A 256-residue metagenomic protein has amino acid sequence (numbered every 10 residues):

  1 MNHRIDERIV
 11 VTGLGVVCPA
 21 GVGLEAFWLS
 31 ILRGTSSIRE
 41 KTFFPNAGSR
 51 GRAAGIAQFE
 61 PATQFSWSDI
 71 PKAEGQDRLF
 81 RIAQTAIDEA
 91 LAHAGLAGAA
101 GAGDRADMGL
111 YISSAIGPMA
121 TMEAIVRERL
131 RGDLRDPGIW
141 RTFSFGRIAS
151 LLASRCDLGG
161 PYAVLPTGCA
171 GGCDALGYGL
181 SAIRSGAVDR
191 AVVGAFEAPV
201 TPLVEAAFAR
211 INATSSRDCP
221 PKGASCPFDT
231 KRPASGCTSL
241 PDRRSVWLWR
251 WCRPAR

Functional and structural regions predicted by a protein language model:
M1-A73, W251-R256: ACP-dependent fatty acid/polyketide chain-elongation machinery
N2-D6, V22, S36, A92-A106 (+1 more regions): Acyl-thioester C-C bond-transforming condensing/cleaving domain
V10, G109-S113: Short, conserved beta-strand segments within well-ordered enzyme catalytic domains that often line or immediately flank
L14, S113-A115, L248: Structured loops at beta-to-helix junctions and adjacent beta-edge loops in soluble globular domains
V16, Q76, L165: Generic anion/oxyanion-binding catalytic loop in active/binding sites
I31, I56, T63, S114 (+2 more regions): Structured, active/binding-site neighborhoods that engage oxygen-rich ligands
F44-A97, I112, R147-G159: A glycine- and small-residue-enriched flexible loop/hinge segment at structural boundaries
